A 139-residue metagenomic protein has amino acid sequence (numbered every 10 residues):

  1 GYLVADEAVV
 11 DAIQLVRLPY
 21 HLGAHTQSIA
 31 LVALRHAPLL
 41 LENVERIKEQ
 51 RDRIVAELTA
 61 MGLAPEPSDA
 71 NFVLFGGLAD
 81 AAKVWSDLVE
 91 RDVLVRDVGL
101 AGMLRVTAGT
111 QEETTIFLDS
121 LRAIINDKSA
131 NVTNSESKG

Functional and structural regions predicted by a protein language model:
G1-T59, A64-E66: PLP-dependent aminotransferase class I/II
V4, L22, L74-G77, D119 (+1 more regions): Intrinsically disordered, low-complexity regions enriched in small/polar residues
A5-V9, G77-D80, Q111: Short loop segments at secondary-structure junctions
T26, A70-N71, L100-A101: Residue-level "edge-of-site" marker
I47-K48, D52, A56-R91, A108: Conserved PLP-binding catalytic core of the aspartate aminotransferase-like
K83-R91, R96-G139: PLP-dependent enzyme catalytic core of the Aspartate aminotransferase-like
